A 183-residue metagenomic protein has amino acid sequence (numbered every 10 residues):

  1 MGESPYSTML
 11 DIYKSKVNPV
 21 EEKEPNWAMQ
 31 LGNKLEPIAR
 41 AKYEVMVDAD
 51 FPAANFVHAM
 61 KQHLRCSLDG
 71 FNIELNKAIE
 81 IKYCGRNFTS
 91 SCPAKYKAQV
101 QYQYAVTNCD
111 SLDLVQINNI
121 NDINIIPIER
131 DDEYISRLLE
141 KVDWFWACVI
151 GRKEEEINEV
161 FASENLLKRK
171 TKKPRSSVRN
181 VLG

Functional and structural regions predicted by a protein language model:
M1-G183: Accessory terminal regions of nucleic-acid processing enzymes
